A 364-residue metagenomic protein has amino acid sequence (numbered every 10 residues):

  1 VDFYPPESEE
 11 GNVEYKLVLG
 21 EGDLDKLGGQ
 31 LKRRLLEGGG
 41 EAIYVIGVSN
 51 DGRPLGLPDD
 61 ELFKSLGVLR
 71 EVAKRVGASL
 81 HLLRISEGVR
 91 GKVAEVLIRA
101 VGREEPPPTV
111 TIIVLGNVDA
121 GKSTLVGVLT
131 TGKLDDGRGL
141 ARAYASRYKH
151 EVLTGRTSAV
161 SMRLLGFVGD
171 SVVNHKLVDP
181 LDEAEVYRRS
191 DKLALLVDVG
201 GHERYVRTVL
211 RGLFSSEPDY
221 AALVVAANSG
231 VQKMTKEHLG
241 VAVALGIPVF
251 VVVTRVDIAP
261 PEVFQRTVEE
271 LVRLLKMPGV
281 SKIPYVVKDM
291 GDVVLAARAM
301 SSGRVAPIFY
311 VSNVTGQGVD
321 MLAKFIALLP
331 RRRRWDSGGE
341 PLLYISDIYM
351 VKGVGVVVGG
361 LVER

Functional and structural regions predicted by a protein language model:
V1-E105: Polybasic/polar functional segments that serve as interface/processing modules
Q30, V68, T124-L129, S161 (+4 more regions): Alpha-helical scaffold elements adjacent to nucleotide-binding pockets in ATP/GTP-utilizing enzyme cores
L36-G38, V118, R156-T157, E185-R189 (+2 more regions): Conserved catalytic network of the ASCE P-loop NTPase/AAA+ motor domain
A78-L83, D135-G139, S146-V152, S171-L181 (+2 more regions): Active-site phosphate-binding and catalytic loops of NTP-dependent enzymes
A100-V199: Conserved G1/Walker A P-loop phosphate-binding module
V114-D119, S123, G127-T131, P278-R364: Conserved catalytic-core segments of large NTP-driven translation/proteostasis enzymes
K192-L195, V199-V206, S216-E237, G246-Q265: Conserved Switch II/interswitch segment of TRAFAC-class P-loop GTPases
E217-V225, L245-D257, E270-Y310: Conserved beta-strand/loop subsegment of P-loop NTPase cores
